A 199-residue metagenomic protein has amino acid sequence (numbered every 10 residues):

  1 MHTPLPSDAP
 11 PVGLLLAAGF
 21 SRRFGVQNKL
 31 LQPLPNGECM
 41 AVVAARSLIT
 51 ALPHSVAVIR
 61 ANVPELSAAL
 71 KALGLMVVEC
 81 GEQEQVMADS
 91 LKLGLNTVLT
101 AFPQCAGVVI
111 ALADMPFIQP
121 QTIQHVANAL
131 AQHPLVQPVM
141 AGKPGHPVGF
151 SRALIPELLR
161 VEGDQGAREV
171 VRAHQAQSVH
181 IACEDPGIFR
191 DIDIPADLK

Functional and structural regions predicted by a protein language model:
H2, A9-P64: N-terminal glycine-rich phosphate-binding loop and ensuing alpha1 helix
H2-P11, E162-K199: Conserved alpha/beta core of the MobA/IspD/sugar-nucleotide pyrophosphorylase nucleotidyltransferase superfamily
G19-S21, V63, Q83, A113-P116: Short glycine-rich anion-binding loops that position phosphate/pyrophosphate groups of nucleotides and phosphorylated
Q27, A51, K71-G74, F150 (+2 more regions): Short, structured coil segments at secondary-structure junctions
P64-L70: Acidic helix N-cap motif at the loop->helix transition within catalytic regions of sugar-transfer enzymes
G74-Q85: Conserved donor nucleotide-binding strand/loop of the catalytic core
E84-R160: Conserved beta-loop-beta/alpha segment of the NTase-like Rossmann-fold superfamily that binds/positions NTPs
